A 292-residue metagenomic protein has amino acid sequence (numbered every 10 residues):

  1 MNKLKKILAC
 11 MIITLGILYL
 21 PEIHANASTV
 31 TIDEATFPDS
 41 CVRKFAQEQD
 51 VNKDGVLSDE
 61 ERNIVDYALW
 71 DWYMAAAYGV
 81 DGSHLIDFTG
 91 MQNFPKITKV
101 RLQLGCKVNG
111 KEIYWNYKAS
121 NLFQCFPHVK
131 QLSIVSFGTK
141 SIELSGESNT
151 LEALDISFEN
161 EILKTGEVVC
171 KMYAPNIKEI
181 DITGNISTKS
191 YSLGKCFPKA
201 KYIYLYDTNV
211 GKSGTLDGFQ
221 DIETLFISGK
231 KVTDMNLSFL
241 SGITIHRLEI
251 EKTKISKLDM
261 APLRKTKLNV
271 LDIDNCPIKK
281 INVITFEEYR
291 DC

Functional and structural regions predicted by a protein language model:
K3, L8, L18-L144, S148-N149 (+9 more regions): N-terminal capping/linker segments that flank leucine-rich repeat
Y204, F226-S228, E249-E251, D272-I273: Short beta-strand elements of solenoid repeat domains
E251, S256-K265, N269-N275: Ankyrin-repeat and related helical/solenoid repeat scaffolds used for protein-protein interactions
